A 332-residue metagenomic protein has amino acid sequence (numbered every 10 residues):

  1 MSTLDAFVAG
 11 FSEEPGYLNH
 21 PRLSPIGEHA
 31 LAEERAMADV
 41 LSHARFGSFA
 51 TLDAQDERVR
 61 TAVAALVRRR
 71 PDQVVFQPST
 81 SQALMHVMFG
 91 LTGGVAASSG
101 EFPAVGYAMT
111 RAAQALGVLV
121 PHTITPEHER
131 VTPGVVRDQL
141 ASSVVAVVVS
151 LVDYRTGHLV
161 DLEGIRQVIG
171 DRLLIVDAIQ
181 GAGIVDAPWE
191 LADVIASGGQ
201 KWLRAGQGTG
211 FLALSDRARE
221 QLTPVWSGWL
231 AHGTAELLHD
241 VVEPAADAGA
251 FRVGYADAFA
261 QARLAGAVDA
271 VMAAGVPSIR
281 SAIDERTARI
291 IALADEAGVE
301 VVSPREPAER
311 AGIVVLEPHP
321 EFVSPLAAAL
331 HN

Functional and structural regions predicted by a protein language model:
E14-R60: A glycine-/small-polar-enriched, mobile loop at the entrance of the PLP active site in fold-type I
A36-H43, V242-S278: Amphipathic alpha-helix from the class-I
T51-A64, R69-G94, P103-G106: Conserved beta-loop-alpha segment that forms the PLP phosphate-binding cup at the N-terminus of a helix
R58-L66, F259-S303: Conserved PLP-dependent catalytic core of the aminotransferase class-I/II
Q82, H86-A146: PLP-dependent aminotransferase-like
H128-G183: Active-site phosphate-binding strand-loop segment of PLP-dependent enzymes
L191-L238: Active-site PLP attachment segment
D284-A288, D295-H331: Conserved PLP-binding catalytic core of the aspartate aminotransferase-like
